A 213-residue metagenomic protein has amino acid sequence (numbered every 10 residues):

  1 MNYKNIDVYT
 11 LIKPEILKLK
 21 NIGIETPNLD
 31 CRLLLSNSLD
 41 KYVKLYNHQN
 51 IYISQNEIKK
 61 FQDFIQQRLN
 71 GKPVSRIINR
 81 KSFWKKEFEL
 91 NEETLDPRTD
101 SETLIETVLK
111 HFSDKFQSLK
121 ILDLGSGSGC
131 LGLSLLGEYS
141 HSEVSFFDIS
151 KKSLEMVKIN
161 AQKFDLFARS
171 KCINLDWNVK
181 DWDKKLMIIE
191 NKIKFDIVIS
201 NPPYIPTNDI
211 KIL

Functional and structural regions predicted by a protein language model:
N2-F61: A short N-terminal interaction module
Y3, D96, I149: Short, surface-exposed alpha-helical recognition segments that flank or form part of ligand/macromolecule-binding
T10-K13, L17-N21, Q55-Q67, E106 (+4 more regions): Replace "anionic and nucleotidyl ligands
K20-G23, L39, L69, F112 (+2 more regions): Secondary-structure transition/hinge residues
E25-L29, Q55, I77, R98 (+2 more regions): Non-catalytic, surface-exposed connector residues within folded enzymatic/regulatory domains
T26-D30, P73, I212: Alpha-helix N-cap and coil->helix boundary residues
S36-K110: Conserved AdoMet
T103-I212: Conserved SAM/SAH cofactor-binding pocket of Class I
